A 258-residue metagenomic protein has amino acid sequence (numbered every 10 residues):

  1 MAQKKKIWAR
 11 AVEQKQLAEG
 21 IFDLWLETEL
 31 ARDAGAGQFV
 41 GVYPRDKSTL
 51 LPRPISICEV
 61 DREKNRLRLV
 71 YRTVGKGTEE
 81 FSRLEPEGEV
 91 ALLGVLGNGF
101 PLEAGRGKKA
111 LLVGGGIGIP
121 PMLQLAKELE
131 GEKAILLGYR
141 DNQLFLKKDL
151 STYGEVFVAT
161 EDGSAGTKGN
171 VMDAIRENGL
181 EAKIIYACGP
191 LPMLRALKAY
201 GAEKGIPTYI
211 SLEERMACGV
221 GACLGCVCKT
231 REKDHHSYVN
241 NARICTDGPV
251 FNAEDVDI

Functional and structural regions predicted by a protein language model:
A2-P86: Ferredoxin-reductase
K5, N241-I258: Short, basic/aromatic-enriched C-terminal tail that caps enzymatic domains
E13, E59, V158-T160, I210 (+1 more regions): Structural signal for conserved beta-strand scaffold positions within catalytic alpha/beta enzyme cores
V42, L92-L93, C228: A generic structural signal for residues embedded in beta-strands
K76-R215: FNR/FR-type flavoprotein reductase catalytic core
P121, L191, E214-P249: Local cysteine-cluster metal-coordination motifs and their immediate loop/turn environment, predominantly Fe-S cluster
